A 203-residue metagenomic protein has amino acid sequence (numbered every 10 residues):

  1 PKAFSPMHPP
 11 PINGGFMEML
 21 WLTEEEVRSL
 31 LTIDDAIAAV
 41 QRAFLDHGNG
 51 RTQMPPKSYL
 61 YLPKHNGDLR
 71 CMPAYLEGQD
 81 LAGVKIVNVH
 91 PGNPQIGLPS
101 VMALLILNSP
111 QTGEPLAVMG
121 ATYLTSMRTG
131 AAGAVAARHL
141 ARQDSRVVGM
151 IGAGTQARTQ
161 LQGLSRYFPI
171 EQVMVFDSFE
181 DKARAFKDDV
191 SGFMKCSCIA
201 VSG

Functional and structural regions predicted by a protein language model:
H8-P9, N13-S126, A134, A141-D144: N-terminal ligand-binding/catalytic initiation module
M19-L22, S165-P169: Acidic/polar active-site rim loop that often engages polyanionic ligands
I37, Q41, G130-R138, R158-Q162 (+1 more regions): Predominant activation on well-ordered alpha-helical scaffold segments within soluble catalytic domains
G133, A141-Y167, D177-S178, K182: Glycine-rich adenosine-cofactor-binding loop
G149, Q172-M174, I199: A structural signal for isolated positions on well-ordered beta-strands in alpha/beta enzyme cores
Y167-F193: NAD(P)-binding Rossmann-fold cofactor-contacting core
M194-G203: Short acidic low-complexity segments
